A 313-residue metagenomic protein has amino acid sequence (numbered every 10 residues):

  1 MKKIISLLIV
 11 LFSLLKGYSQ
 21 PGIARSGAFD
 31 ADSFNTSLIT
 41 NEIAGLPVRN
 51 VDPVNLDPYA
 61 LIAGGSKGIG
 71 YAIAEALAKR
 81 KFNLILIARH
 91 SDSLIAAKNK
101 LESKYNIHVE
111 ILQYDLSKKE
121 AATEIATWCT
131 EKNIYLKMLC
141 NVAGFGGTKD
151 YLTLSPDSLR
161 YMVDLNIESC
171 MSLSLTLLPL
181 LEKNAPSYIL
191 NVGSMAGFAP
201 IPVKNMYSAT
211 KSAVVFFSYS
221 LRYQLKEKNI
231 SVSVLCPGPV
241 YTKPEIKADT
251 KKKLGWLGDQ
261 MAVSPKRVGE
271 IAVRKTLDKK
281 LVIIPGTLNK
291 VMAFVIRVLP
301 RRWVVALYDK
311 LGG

Functional and structural regions predicted by a protein language model:
G64-G68: Conserved glycine-rich cofactor-binding loop
R80-A97: Conserved glycine-rich Rossmann-like NAD(P)H-binding loop of the short-chain dehydrogenase/reductase
V142-G147: Conserved NAD(P)H cofactor-binding loop of Rossmann-fold oxidoreductase domains
D150-V163: Substrate-binding pocket helix/loop in short-chain dehydrogenase/reductase
S174, T210: Active-site helix of classical SDR
S194: Residue(s) in the substrate-gating loop at a strand-loop-helix junction that position the organic substrate next
V234, G255-V291: C-terminal helical subdomain
